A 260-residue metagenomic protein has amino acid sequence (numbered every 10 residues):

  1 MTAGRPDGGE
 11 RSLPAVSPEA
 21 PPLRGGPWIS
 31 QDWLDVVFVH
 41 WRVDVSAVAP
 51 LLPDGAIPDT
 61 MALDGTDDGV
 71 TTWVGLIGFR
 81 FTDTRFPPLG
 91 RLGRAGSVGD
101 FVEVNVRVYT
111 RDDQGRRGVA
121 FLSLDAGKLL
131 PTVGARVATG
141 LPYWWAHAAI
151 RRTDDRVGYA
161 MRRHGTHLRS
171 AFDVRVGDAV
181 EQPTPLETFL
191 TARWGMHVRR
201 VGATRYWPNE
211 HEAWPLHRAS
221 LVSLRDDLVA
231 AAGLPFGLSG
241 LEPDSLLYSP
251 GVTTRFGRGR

Functional and structural regions predicted by a protein language model:
T2-P88, W214-H217, D226, G233 (+1 more regions): Hydrophobic, proline/glycine-rich low-complexity stretches
V36, E103-R260: Internal, well-folded beta-alpha domain core
A49, D54, D64, L89-L92 (+3 more regions): Generic preference for flexible, low-structure residues
A62-D125: A glycine-rich, hydrophobic loop/mini-helix early in the fold
